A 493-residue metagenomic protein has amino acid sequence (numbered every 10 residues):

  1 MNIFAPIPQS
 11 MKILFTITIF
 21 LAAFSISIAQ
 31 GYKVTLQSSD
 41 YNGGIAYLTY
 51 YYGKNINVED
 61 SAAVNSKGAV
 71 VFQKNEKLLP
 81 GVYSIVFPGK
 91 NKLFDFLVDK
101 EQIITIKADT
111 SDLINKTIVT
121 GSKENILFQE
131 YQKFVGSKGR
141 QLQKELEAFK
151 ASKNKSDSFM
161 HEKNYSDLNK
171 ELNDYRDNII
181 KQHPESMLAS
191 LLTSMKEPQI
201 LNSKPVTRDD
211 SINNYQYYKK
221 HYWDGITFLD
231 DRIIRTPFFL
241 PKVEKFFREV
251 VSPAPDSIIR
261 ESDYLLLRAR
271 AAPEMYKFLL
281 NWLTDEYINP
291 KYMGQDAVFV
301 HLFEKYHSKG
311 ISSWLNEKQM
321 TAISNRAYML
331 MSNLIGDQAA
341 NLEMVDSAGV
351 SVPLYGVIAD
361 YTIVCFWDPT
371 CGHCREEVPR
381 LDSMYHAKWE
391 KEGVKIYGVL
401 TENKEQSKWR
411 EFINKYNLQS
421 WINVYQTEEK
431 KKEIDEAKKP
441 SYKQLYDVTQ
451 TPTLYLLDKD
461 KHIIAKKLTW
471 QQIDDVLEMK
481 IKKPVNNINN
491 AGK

Functional and structural regions predicted by a protein language model:
M1-L36, K482-P484, A491-K493: Bacterial Sec-dependent N-terminal signal peptides
Q30-P184, L191-M195, Q199-G225, L229: A non-transmembrane, solvent-exposed segment enriched in polar/low-complexity residues
M195, L418, E428-M479: Thiol/disulfide oxidoreductase modules built on the thioredoxin-like
M195-A269: Charged, long alpha-helical assembly modules
D256-L315: A cross-family structural signal marking well-folded subdomains
N289-V345, V350, G356, H386-A387 (+2 more regions): N-proximal helix/coil linker or "cap" segments that precede and/or mark the start of modular domains
V352-L381, K395-Y397: Short active-site neighborhood of thiol/selenol oxidoreductases, capturing the structured segment around
E376-Y416, K432-K439: Structural microenvironment flanking redox-active thiols in thiol-disulfide oxidoreductases
